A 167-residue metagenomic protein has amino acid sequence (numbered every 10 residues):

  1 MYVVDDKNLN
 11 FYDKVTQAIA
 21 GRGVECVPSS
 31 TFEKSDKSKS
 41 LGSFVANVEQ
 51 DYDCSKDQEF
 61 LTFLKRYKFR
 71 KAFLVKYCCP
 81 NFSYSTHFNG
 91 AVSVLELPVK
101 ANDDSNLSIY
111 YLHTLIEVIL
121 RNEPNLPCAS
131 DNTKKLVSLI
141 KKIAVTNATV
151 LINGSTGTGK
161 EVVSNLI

Functional and structural regions predicted by a protein language model:
M1-Y2: Extreme N-terminal starter segment of soluble prokaryotic enzymes
K7-R66: A short, well-structured beta->alpha microelement
A18-S30, T62-L74, H87-N102: Structural alpha-beta junctions
F44-A46, Y67-F82: A short, hydrophobic beta-strand element within the central beta-sheet of small alpha/beta folds
D53-C54, P80-D131: Conserved ASCE P-loop NTPase core motifs with emphasis on AAA+ ATPases
L64-Y67, L112-T114, I143: Generic structural signal for hydrophobic
V118-I167: AAA+ ATPase active-site-proximal loops
